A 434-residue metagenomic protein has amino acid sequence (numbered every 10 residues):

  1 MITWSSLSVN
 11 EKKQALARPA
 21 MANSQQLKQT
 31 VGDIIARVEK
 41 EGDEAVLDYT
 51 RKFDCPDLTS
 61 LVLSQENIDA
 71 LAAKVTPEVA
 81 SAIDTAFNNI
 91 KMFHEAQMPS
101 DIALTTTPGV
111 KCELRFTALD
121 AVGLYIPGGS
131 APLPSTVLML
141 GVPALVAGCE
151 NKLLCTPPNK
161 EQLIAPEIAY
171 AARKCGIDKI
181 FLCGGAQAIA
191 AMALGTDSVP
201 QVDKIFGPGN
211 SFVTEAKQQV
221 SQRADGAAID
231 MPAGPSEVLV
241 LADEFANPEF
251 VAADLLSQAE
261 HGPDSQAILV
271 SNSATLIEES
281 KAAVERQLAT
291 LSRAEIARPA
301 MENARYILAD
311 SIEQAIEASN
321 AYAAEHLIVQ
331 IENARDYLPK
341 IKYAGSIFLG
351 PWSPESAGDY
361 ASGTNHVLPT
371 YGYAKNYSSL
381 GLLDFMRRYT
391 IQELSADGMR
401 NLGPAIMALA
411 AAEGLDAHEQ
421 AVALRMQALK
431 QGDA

Functional and structural regions predicted by a protein language model:
M1-D120: N-terminal Rossmann-like NAD(P)+-binding subdomain of aldehyde/semialdehyde dehydrogenases
M1-L7, K179-G184, Y306-S311: Short acidic-hydrophobic, aromatic-tinged amphipathic segments that line or gate anion-handling sites
P99-L104, S265-V270, T290-A300, I328-I331 (+2 more regions): Flexible, glycine/charged-enriched surface loops at secondary-structure junctions
L104-Y170: Conserved small-residue-rich beta-alpha loop and adjacent elements that most often cradle the phosphate/pyrophosphate
G176-F250, D254-Q266: Conserved NAD(P)+-binding/catalytic subdomain of aldehyde/semialdehyde dehydrogenases
S257, H261, L269-A344: A glycine- and small/hydrophobic-rich beta-loop-beta segment that serves as a flexible "lid/hinge" or phosphate-binding
N320-A434: C-terminal core of ALDH-fold dehydrogenases
